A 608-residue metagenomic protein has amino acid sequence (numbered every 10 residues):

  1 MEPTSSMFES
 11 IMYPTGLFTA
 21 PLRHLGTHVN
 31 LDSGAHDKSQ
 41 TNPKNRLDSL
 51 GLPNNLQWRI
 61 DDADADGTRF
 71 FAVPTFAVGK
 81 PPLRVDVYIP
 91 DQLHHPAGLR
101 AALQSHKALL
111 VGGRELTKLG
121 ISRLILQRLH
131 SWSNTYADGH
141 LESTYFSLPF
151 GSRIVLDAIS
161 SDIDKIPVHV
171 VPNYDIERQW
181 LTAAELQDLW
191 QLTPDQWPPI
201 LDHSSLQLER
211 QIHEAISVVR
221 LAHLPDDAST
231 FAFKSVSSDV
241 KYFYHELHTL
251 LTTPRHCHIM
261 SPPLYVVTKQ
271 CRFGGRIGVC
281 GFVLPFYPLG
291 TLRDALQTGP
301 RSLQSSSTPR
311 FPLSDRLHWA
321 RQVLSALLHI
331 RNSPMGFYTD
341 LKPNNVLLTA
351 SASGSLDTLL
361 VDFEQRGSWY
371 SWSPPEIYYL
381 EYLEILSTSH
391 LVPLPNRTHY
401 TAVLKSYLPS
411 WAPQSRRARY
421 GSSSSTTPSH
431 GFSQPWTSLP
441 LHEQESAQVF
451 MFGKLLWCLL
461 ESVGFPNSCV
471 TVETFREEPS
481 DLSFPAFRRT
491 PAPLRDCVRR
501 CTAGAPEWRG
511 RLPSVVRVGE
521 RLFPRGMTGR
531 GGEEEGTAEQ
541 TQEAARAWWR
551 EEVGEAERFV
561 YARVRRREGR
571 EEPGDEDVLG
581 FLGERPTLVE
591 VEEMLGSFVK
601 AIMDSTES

Functional and structural regions predicted by a protein language model:
M1-E177, S389-F450, K454, C458-S608: Helical subdomain adjoining the active site within ATP-dependent kinase catalytic cores
L181-Y265: ATP-binding glycine-rich loop module of kinase domains
L224-A228, Q270-V279, A350-D357: Short, solvent-exposed loop/turn segments that connect beta-strands within catalytic domains and beta-strand-rich
S261-D315: Conserved structural core of kinase catalytic domains
W319-A320: Activation segment signature within eukaryotic-like protein kinase domains
I330-S351, S355, L360: Catalytic-loop of the protein kinase fold
V361-G367: Activation of the activation-loop gatekeeper triad in protein kinase-fold domains
